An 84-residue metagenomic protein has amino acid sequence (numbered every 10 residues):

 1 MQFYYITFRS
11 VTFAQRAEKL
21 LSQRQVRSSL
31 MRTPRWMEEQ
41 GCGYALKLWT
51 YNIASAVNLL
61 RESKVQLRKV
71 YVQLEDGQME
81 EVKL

Functional and structural regions predicted by a protein language model:
M1-Q2, L84: Absolute protein N-terminus
Q2-V11, L20-S22, V26-V57: Amphipathic, hydrophobic secondary-structure cores in small proteins
I53-L84: C-terminal structural segments of small proteins and small subunits
